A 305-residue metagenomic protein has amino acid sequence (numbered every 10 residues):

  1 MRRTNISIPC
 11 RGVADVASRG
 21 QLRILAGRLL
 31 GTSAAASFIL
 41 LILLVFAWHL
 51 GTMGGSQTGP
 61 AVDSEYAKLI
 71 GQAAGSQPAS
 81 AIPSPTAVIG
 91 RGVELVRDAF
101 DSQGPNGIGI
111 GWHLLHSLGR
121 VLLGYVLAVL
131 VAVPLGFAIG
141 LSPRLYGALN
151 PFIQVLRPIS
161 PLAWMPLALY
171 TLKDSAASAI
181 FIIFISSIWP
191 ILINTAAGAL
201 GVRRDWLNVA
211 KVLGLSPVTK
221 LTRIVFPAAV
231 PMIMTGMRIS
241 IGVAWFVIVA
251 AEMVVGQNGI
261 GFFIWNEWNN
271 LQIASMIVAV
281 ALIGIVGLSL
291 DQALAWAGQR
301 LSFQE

Functional and structural regions predicted by a protein language model:
M1-I42, Q292-E305: Transmembrane alpha-helical segments of polytopic membrane transport and secretion proteins
R23, S56-V126: Periplasmic/extracellular loop-to-transmembrane helix junction in inner-membrane transport proteins
T32-T58: N-terminal signal-anchor transmembrane alpha helix
L123-I153: Transmembrane-helix boundary motif in ABC transporter permease subunits
G140, N150-P190, A197-G198: Generic hydrophobic transmembrane alpha-helix motif, especially the helices
F181, I185, P217-A251, V278 (+1 more regions): Transmembrane alpha-helices
P190-I239, I264: Short cytoplasmic-facing helical segments at TM-TM junctions of multi-pass membrane proteins
G261-W296: Hydrophobic alpha-helical transmembrane segments of polytopic membrane proteins
